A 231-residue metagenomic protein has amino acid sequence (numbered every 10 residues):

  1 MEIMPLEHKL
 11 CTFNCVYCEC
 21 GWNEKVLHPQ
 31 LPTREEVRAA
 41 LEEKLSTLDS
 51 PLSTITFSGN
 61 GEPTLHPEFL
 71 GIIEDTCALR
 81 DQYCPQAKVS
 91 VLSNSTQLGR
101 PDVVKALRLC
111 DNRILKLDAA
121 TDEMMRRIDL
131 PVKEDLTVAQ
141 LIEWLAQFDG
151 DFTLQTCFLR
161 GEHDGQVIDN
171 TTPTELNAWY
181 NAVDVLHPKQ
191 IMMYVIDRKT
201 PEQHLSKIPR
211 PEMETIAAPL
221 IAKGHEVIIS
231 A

Functional and structural regions predicted by a protein language model:
M1-E36: Canonical Radical SAM [4Fe-4S] cluster-binding loop centered on the CxxxCxxC motif and its immediate flanking residues
E2, V16-E19, T54-S58, S90: Short, conserved beta-strand segments within well-ordered enzyme catalytic domains that often line or immediately flank
R34, I73, L176, P209-E214: Amphipathic alpha-helical segments in well-structured domains
R34-L45: Short microdomains enriched in Cys/His and/or Lys/Arg
S46-P51: Short, basic, low-complexity termini and linkers enriched in Ser/Thr/Gly/Pro that act as targeting/leader peptides
F57-E62, N94: Glycine-rich beta-strand-to-loop/alpha-helix junction loops that act as flexible
L65-Y194, K199-S206: Conserved AdoMet/S-adenosylmethionine-binding subsite of the radical SAM
P209-A231: Binuclear metal-ion centers of metallo-dependent hydrolases, dominated by the metallo-beta-lactamase
